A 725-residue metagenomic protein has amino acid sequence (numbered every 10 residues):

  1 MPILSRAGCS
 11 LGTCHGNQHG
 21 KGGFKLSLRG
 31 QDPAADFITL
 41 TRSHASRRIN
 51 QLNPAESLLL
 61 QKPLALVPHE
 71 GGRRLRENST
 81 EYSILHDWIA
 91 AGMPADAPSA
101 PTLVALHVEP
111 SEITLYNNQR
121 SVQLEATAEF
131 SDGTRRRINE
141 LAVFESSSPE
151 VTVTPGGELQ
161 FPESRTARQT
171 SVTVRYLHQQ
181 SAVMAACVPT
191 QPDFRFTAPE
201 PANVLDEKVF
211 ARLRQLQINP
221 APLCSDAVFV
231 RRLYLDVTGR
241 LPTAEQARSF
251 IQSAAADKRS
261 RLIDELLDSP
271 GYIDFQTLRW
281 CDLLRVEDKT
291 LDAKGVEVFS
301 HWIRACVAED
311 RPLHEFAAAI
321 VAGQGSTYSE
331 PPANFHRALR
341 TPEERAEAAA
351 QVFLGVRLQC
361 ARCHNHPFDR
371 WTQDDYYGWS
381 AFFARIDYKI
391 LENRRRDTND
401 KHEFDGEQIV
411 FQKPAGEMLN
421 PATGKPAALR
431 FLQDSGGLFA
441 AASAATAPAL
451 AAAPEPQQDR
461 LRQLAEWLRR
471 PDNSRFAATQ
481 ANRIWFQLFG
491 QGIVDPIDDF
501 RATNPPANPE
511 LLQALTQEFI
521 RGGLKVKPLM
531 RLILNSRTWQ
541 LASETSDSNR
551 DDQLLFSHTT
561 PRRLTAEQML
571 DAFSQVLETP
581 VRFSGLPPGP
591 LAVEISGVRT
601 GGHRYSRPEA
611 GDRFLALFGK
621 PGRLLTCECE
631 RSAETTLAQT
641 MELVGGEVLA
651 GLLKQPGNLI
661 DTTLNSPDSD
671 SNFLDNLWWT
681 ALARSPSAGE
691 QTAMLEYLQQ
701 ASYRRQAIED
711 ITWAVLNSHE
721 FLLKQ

Functional and structural regions predicted by a protein language model:
M1-Y82, A100-E129, T134-A202, V230-R232 (+7 more regions): Solvent-exposed helix-loop boundary motif
S5-L28, D87, A91-S99, R357-Q373 (+2 more regions): Periplasmic/extracellular electron-transfer cofactor-ligation site, primarily the c-type cytochrome heme-c attachment
C14, A317, M641: Secretory-pathway-linked proteins and extracytosolic
K21, S121, N139, G355 (+3 more regions): Extracytoplasmic
Q61, L75-A95, A633, L637-G645 (+1 more regions): Catalytic cores of secreted or luminal carbohydrate-active enzymes
I84-G92, D96, R136-P149, G589 (+1 more regions): Short, well-ordered beta-strand segments
T197-G271, Q276-G585, L625-E630, A650-I708 (+2 more regions): Primarily short, surface-exposed interaction patches in extracytoplasmic proteins
L577-R604, P608, F614-E642: Long, His/Glu/Asp-enriched segments that create or flank divalent metal/ion-associated functional microenvironments
